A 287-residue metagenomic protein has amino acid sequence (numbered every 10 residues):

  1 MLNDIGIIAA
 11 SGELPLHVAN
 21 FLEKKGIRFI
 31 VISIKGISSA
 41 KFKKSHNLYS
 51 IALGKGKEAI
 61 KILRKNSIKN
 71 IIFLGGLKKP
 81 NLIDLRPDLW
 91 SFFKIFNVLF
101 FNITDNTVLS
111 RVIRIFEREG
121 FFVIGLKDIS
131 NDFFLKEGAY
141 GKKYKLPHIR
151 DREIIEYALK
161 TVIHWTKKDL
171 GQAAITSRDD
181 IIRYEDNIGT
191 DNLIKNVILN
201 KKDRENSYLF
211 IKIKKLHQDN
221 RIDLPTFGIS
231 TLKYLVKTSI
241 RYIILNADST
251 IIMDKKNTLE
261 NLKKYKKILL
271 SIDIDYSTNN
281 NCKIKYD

Functional and structural regions predicted by a protein language model:
N3-I34: N-terminal basic/disordered segments at the start of proteins
I8, I32-S33, F73-G75, T176-S177 (+1 more regions): Short beta-strand segments
I8, P15-H17, I37-S39, R114-I115 (+4 more regions): Catalytic domains of riboflavin
G12-P15, L22, S50, N102-N106 (+1 more regions): Conserved mixed alpha/beta catalytic, RNA-binding, or beta-rich assembly cores of soluble enzyme, regulatory
R28-I30, L48, V123: Hydrophobic anchor at the start of a short beta-strand that flanks the dinucleotide cofactor-binding loop
I34-I68, L85-F100, N192-D287: Feature captures the catalytic cores and cofactor-binding loops of soluble hydro-lyases/lyases that act on carboxylate
A59-S130: N-terminal glycine-rich phosphate/adenylate-binding segment common to multiple enzyme folds
N66-L77, Y157-I181, L269-D287: Electropositive, surface-exposed helix/loop patches at the edges of structured domains that serve as adaptable
